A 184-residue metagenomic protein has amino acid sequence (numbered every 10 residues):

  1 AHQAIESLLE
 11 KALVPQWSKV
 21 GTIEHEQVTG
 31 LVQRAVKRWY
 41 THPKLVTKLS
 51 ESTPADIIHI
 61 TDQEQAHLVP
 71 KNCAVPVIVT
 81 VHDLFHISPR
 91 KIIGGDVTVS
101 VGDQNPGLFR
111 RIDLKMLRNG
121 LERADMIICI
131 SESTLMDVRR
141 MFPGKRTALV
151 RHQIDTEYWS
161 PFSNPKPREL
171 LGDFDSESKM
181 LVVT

Functional and structural regions predicted by a protein language model:
A1-L68: Active-site donor-binding segments of glycosyltransferases and PAPS-dependent sulfotransferases
W17, A55, A74-V75, A124: Short, well-ordered alpha-helix to beta-strand connector turns
I57-H59, K71-D103, A148: Active-site proximal beta-strand in glycosyltransferases
V69-A74, G120-E122, D175: Short, conserved loop/helix-junction motifs that constitute active-site signature segments in enzyme catalytic cores
V101-I127: Membrane-proximal helix-turn-helix segments that form the acceptor-binding/catalytic region of lipid-linked
S133, Q153: Carbohydrate-associated surface elements
S160-D175: A short helix/loop element that forms part of the nucleotide-sugar donor recognition site in Leloir-type
D175-T184: Conserved donor-binding/catalytic core segment of Leloir-type glycosyltransferases
